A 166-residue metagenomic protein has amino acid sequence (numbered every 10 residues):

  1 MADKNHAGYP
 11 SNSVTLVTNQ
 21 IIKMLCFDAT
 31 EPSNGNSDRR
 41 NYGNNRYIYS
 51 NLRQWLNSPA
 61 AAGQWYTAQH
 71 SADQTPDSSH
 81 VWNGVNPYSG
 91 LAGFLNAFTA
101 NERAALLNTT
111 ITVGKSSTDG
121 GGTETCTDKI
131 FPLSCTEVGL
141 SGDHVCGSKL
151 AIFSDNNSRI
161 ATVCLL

Functional and structural regions predicted by a protein language model:
A2-L166: Collagenous Gly-X-Y triple-helix signature in extracellular proteins
